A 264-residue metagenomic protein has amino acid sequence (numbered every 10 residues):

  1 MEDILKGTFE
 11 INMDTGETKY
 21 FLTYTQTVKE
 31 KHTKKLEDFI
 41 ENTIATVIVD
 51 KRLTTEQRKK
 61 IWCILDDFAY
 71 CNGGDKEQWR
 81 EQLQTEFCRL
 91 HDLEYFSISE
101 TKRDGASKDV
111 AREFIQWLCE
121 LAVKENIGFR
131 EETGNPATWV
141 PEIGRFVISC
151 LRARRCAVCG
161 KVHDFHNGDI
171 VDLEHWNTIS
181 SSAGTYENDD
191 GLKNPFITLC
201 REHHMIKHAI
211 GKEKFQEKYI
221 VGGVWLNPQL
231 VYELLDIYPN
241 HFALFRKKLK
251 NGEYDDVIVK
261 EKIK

Functional and structural regions predicted by a protein language model:
M1-Q82, C88-L90: The feature captures two recurrent sequence modes
W79-E132: Charged, alpha-helical interface segments at or near domain boundaries
G134-F146, W176-Y186: Short Cys/His-rich Zn2+-coordinating modules
P141-D172, E202: Short cysteine-rich loop/turn motifs with clustered Cys
A157-P195: Histidine-centered nuclease catalytic patch
D189, K193-R201, P228-K247: Short Fe-S-cluster ligation motifs
F196-E217: Short Cys/His-centered divalent metal-binding micro-motifs
I237-K264: Short flanking/linker segments adjacent to small metal-binding domains or redox-active Cys/His motifs
